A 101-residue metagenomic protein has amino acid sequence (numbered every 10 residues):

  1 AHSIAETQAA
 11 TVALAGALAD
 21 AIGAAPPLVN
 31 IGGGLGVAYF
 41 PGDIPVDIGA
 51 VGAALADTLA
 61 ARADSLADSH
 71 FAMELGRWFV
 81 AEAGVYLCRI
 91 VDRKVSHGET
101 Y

Functional and structural regions predicted by a protein language model:
S3-Y101: C-terminal active-site-proximal or functional interface alpha/beta core segments in diverse enzymes
